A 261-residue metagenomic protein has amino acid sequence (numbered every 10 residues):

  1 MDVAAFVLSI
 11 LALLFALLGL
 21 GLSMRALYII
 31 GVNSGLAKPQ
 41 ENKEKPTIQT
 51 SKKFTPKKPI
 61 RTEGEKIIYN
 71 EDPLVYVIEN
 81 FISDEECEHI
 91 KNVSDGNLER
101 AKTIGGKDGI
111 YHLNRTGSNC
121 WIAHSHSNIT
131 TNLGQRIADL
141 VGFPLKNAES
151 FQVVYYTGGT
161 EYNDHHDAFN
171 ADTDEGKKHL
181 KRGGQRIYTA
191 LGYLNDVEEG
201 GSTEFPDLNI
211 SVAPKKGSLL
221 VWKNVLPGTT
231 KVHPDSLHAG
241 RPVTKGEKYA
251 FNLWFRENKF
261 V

Functional and structural regions predicted by a protein language model:
M1-V221, V225-V261: Fe(II)/2-oxoglutarate oxygenase catalytic core
